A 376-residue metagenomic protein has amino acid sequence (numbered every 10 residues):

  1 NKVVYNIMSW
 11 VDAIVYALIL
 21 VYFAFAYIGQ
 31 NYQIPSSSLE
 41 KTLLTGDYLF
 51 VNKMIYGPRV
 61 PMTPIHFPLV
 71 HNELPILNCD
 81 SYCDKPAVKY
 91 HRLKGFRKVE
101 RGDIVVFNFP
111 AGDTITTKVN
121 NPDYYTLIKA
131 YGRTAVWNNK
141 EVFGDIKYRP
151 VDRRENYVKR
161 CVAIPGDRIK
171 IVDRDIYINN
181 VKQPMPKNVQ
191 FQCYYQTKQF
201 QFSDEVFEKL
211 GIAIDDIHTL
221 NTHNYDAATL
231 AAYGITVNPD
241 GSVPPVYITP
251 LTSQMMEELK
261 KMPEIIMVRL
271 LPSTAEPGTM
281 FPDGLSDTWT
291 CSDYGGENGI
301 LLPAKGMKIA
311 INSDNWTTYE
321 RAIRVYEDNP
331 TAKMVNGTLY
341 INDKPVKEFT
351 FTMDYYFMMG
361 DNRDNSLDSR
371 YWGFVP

Functional and structural regions predicted by a protein language model:
N1-P376: Extended hydrophobic leader/signal-anchor segments used for secretion and membrane insertion
